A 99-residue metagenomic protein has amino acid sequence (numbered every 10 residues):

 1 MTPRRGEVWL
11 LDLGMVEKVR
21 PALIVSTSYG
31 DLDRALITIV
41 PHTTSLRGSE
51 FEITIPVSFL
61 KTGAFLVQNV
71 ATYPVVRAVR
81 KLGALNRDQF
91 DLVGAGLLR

Functional and structural regions predicted by a protein language model:
M1, V57-R99: C-terminal terminal-subdomain/extension
M1-T2, T43: Short linear motifs in intrinsically disordered
E17-P56: Compact nucleic-acid interaction/catalytic patches
